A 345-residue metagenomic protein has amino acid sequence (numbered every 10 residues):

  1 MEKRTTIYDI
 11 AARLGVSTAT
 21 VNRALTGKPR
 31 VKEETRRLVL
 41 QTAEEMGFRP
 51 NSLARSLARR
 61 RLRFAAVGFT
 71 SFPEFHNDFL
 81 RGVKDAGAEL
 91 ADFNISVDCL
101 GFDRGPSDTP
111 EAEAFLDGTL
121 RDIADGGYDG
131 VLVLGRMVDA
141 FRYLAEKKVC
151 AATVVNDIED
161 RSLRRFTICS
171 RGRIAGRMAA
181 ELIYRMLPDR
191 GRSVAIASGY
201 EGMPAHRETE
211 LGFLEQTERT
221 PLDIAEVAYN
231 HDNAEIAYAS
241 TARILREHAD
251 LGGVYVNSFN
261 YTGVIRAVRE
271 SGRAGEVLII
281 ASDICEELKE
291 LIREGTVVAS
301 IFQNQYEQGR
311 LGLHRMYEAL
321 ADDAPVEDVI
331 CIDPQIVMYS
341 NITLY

Functional and structural regions predicted by a protein language model:
M1-R60: N-terminal helix-turn-helix DNA-binding module of bacterial transcription factors
R49-A114: Amphipathic helical "hinge" segments at domain boundaries
F75-A91, A175-A179, P204-L222, S240 (+2 more regions): Short, solvent-exposed amphipathic alpha-helices that sit in or adjacent to ligand/effector-binding or catalytic
G87-L116, S193-I196, L214-E235: Short beta-strand elements in bilobed, periplasmic/extracellular small-molecule ligand-binding domains
F115-T119, I123, D129-E146, F213 (+1 more regions): Hydrophobic alpha-helical
R136-I174, C285-R293: Flexible loop/hinge segments that line or gate small-molecule binding clefts
F166-S193, A237-Y238, L288, N304-A321: Hydrophobic alpha-helical segments within soluble ligand-binding/sensing domains
E201, T217, N304-Y345: Hinge/cleft segment of the Venus flytrap/periplasmic-binding protein
